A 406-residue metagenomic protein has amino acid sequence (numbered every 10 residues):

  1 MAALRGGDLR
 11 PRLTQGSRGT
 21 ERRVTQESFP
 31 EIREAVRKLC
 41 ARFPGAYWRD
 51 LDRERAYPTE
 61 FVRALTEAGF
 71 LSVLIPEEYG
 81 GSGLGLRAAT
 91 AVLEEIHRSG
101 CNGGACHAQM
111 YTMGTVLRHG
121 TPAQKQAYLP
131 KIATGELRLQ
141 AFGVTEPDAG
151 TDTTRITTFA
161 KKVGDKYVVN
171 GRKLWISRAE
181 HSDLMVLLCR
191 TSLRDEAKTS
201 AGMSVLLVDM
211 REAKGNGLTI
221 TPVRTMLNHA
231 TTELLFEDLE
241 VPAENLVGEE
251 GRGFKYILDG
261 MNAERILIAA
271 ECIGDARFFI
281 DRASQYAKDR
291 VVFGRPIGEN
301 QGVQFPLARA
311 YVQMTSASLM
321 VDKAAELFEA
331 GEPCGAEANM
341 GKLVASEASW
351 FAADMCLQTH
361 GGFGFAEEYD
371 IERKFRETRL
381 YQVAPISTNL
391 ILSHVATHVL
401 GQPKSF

Functional and structural regions predicted by a protein language model:
A3, K166, N170-G217: A short core secondary-structure module
A3-L4, D8-L9, L13-G104, Y111 (+6 more regions): Alpha-helical interface subdomain recognition
G69, V92-H97, C189-R190, L207-A213 (+1 more regions): Short Ser/Thr-interspersed hydrophobic loop/turn segments at strand-loop and sheet-helix junctions that line or gate
R118-G120, K161, L187-T191, L207-D209 (+3 more regions): Short beta-strand-to-turn element immediately C-terminal to the catalytic PLP-Schiff-base lysine in fold type I
G135-V144, L188: A short, Trp-centered hydrophobic/proline-enriched beta-strand micro-motif
G150-D152, Y167: Hydrophobic, small-residue-rich alpha-helical packing segments that form membrane-like cores
R155-T157, E212-E240: Flexible, small-/acidic-enriched active-site or ligand-binding loops
D238-K255: Long, acidic (Asp/Glu-rich), low-complexity accessory segments flanking structured domains
